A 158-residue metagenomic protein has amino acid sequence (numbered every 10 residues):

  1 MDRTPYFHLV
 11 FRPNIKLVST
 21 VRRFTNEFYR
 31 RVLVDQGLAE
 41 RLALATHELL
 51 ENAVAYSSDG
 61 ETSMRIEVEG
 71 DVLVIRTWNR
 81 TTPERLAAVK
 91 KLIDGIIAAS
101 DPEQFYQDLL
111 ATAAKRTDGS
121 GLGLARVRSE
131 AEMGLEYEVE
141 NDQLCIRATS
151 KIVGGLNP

Functional and structural regions predicted by a protein language model:
M1-H8, K16, V54-P158: Conserved beta-strand-loop-beta-strand hairpin that lines the nucleotide-binding pocket of ATP/GTP-utilizing enzymes
F7-I15, V32-A39: Short, N-terminal intrinsically disordered low-complexity segments that are rich in Pro/Gly and polar/charged residues
N14-R22: A short, charge-rich alpha-helical start-of-domain segment used by transcription regulators
S19, Q36, P83: Loop/helix-junction capping segments adjacent to catalytic residues or to phosphate/diphosphate-binding pockets
R22-H47, A113-T117: Conserved short strand/loop->alpha-helix "switch" segment adjacent to the catalytic nucleotide/phosphoryl-transfer site
T25-Y29, L50-V54, A131: Hydrophobic, Leu/Ile/Phe/Ala-enriched alpha-helical segments that form helix-helix packing faces
L42-A53, S58: N-terminal interaction modules that seed assembly of large macromolecular complexes
